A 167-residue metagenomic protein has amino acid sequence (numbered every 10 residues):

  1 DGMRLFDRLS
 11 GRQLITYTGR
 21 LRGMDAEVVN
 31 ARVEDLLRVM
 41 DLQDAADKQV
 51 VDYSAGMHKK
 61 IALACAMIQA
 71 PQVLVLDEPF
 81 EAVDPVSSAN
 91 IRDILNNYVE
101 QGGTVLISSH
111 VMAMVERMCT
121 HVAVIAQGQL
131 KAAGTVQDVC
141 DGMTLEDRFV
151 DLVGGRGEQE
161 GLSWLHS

Functional and structural regions predicted by a protein language model:
T16, R20, E27-A45: Conserved ABC ATPase "signature" region
Q49-Y53: Conserved ABC ATPase signature
L74-D77: Catalytic Walker B motif of ABC-type/P-loop ATPase nucleotide-binding domains
S88-Q101: Helical segment within the ABC ATPase nucleotide-binding domain
V115-R117: A short, surface-exposed alpha-helical micro-motif characterized by mixed small hydrophobic and charged/polar residues
A133-G134: ABC ATPase "signature
